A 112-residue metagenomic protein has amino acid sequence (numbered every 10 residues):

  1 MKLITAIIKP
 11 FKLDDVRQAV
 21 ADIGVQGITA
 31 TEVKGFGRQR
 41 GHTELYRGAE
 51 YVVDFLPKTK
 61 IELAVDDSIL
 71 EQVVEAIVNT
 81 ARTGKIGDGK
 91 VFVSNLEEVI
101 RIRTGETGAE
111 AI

Functional and structural regions predicted by a protein language model:
M1-I112: Positively charged, small/polar-rich N-terminal and surface patches that mediate targeting and assembly and bind
